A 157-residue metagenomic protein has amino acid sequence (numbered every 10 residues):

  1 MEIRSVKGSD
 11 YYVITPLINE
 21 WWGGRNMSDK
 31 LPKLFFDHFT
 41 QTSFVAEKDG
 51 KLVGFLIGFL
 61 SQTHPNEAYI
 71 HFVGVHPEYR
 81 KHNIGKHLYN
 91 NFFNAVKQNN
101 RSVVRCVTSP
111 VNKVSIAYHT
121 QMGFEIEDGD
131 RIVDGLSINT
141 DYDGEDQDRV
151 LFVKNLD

Functional and structural regions predicted by a protein language model:
M1-S9, V150, N155-D157: Conserved N-terminal entry element of GNAT/NAT acetyltransferase domains
G8-Y12, P16-E78, Y89-N91, L156: Acetyl-CoA-dependent GNAT
Q41, E145-L151: Short hydrophobic/aromatic beta-strand or adjacent loop that forms the aromatic wall/cage of a ligand/substrate-binding
E67, D143-D146: A generic structural micro-feature
V75, K81-N94, A117-Q121: Conserved acetyl-CoA-binding loop-helix of GNAT-fold acetyltransferases
V96-T108: Conserved GNAT acetyl-CoA-binding A-motif
R105-T108, T120-G144: Conserved catalytic-core motifs of GNAT/GCN5-like acyltransferases
